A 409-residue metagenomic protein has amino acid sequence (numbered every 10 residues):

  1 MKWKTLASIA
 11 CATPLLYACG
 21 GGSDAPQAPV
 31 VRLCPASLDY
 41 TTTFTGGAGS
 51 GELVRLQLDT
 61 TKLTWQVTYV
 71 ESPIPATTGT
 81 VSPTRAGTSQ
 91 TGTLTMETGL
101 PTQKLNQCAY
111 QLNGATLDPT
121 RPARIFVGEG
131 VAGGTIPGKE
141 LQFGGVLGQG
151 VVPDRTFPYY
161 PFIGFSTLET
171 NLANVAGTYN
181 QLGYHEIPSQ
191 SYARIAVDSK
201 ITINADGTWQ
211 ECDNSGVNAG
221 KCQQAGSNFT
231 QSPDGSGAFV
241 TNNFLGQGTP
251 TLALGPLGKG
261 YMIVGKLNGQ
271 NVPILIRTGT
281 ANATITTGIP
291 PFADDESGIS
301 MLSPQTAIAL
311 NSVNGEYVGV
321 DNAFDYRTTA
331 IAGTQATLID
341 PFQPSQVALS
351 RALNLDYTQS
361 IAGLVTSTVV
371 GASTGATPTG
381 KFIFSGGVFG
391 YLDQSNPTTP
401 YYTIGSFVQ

Functional and structural regions predicted by a protein language model:
M1-A7: Bacterial N-terminal signal peptides that target proteins for export
L15-A18: C-terminal motif of bacterial Sec signal peptides marking the signal peptidase cleavage site
G21-Q409: Mature soluble binding/inhibitory domains
